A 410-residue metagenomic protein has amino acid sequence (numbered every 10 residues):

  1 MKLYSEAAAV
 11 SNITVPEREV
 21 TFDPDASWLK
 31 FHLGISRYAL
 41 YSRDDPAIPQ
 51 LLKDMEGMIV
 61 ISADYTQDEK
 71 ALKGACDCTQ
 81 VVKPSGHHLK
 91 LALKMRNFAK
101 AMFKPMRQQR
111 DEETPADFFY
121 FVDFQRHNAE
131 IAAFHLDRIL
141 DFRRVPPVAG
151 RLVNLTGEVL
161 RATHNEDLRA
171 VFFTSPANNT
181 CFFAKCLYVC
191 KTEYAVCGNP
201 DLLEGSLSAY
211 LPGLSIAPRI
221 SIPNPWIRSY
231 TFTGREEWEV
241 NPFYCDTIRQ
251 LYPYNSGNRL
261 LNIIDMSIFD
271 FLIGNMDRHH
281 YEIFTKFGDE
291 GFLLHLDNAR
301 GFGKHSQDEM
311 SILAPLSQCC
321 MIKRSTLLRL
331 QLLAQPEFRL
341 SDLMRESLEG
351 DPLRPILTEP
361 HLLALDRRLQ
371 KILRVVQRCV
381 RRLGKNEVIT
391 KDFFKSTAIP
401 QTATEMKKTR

Functional and structural regions predicted by a protein language model:
M1-R410: Phosphate/dinucleotide-binding and metal-coordinating scaffold of catalytic cores in nucleotide-dependent enzymes
